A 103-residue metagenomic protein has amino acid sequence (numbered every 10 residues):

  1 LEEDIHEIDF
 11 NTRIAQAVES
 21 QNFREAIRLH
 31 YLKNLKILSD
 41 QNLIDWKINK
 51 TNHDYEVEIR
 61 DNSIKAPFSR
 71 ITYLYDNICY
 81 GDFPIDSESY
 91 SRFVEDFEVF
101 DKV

Functional and structural regions predicted by a protein language model:
L1-A15: Charged alpha-helical initiation segments
N11-V103: Membrane-proximal, non-transmembrane interaction modules that couple membrane proteins to downstream assemblies
